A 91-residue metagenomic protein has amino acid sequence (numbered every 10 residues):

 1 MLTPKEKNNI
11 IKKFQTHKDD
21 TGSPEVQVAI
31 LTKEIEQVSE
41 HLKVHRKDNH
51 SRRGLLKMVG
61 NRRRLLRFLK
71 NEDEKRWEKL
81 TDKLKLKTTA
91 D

Functional and structural regions predicted by a protein language model:
M1-D91: Extended, charge-rich alpha-helical interface modules
